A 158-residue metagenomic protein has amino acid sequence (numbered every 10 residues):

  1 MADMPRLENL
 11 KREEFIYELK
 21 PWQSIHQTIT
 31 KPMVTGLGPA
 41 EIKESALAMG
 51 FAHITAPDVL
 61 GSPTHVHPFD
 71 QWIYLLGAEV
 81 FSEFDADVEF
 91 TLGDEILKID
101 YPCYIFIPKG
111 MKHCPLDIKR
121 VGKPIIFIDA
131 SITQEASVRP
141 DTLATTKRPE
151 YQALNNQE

Functional and structural regions predicted by a protein language model:
M1-S62: A short, N-terminal "cap"/entry segment at the start of jelly-roll beta-barrel domains of the cupin/DSBH fold
A2-L19, I118-E158: Double-stranded beta-helix
M33-G38, A48-G50, L92, L97-I99 (+2 more regions): Solvent-exposed interaction surfaces and binding hotspots enriched for charged
A48-H53, Q71-L76, I105-F106, I126-D129: Ordered hydrophobic segments in well-structured contexts
P57-W72, E83-F84, L92: A short beta-loop-beta micro-motif enriched in histidine and acidic residues
L75-Y101, V138-D141: A short beta-strand-loop-beta hairpin characteristic of the jelly-roll/cupin
E79-F81, K112-C114, T133-A136: Short Gly/Pro-enriched loop/turn and capping motifs at secondary-structure junctions
I96-K119: Conserved metal-binding segment of the jelly-roll/cupin
